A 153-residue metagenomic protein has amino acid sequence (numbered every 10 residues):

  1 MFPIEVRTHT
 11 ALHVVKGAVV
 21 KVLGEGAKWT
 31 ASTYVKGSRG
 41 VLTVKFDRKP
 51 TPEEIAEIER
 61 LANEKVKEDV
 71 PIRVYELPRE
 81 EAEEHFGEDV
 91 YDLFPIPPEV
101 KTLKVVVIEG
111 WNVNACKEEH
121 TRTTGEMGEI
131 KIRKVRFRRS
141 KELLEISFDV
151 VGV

Functional and structural regions predicted by a protein language model:
M1-V153: Active-/binding-site microenvironments in catalytic and ligand-binding cores
